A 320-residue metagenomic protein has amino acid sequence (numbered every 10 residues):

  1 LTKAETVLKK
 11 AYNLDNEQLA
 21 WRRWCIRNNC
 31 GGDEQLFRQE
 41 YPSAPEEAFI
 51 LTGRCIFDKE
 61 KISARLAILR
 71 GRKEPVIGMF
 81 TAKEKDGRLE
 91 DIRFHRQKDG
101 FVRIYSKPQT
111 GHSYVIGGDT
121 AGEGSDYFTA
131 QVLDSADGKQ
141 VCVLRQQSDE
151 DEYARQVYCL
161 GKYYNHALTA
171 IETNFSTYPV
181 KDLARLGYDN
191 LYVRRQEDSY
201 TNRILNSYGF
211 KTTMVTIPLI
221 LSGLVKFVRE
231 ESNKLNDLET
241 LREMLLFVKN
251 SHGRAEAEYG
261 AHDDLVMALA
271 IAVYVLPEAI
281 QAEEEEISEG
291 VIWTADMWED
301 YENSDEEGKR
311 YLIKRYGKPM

Functional and structural regions predicted by a protein language model:
L1-R195, N202-N206, M214, P218 (+2 more regions): RNase H-like, metal-dependent nuclease domains and their acidic two-metal-ion catalytic environment used
G209: PAPS-dependent sulfotransferase catalytic core
